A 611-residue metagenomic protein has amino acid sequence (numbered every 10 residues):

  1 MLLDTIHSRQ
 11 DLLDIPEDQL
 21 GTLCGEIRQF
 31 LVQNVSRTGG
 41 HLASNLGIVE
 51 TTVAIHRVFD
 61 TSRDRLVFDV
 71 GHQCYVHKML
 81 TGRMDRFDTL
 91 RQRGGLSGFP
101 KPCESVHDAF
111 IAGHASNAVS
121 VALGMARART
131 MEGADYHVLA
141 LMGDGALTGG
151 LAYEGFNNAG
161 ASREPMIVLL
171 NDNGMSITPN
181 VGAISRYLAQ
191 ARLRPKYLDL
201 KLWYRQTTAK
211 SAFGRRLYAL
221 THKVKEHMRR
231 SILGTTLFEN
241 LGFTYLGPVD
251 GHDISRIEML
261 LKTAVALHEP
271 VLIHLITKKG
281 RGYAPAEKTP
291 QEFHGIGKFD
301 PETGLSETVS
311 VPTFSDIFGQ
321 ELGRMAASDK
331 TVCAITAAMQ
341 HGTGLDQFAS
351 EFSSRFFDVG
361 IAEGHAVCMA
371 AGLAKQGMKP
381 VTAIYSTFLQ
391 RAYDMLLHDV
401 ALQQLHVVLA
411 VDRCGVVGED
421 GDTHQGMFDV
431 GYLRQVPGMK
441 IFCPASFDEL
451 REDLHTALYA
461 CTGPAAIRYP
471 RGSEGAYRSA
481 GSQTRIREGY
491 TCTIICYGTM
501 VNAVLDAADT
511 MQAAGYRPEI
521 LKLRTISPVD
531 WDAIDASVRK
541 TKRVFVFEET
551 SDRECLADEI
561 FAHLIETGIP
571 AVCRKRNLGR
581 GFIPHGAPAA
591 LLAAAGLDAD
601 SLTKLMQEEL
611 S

Functional and structural regions predicted by a protein language model:
M1-L80, L237-M259, L267, V271-T277: N-terminal amphipathic, basic-rich helices that act as targeting or association modules
H41-S162, F314, V332, T336-A337 (+1 more regions): Cofactor-binding active-site loop characterized by glycine-rich and histidine/acidic residues
T89-V121, M131-D135, A161-E292, L305-E351 (+8 more regions): Thiamine diphosphate
V138, M142-G155, G344, F356 (+3 more regions): Extended, hydrophobic alpha-helical segments in both membrane/secreted and soluble proteins
H294-T303: Surface-exposed loop/turn segments flanking beta-strands in extracellular/periplasmic regions
F442, A457-Y459: Catalytic cores of secreted or luminal carbohydrate-active enzymes
